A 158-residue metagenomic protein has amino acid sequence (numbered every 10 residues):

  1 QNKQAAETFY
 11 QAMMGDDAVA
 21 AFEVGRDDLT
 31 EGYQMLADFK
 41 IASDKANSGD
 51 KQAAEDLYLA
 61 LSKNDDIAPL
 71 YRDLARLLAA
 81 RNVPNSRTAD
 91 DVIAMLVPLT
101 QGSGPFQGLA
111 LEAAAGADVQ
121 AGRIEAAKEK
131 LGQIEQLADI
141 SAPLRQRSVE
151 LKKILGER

Functional and structural regions predicted by a protein language model:
N2-A12, M35-A42, D73, L77 (+1 more regions): Alpha-helical tetratricopeptide repeat
M13-P69: Extracytoplasmic/periplasmic/luminal assembly and interaction segments in envelope/secretory/respiratory proteins
K45-K51, E55-R158: Soluble extracytoplasmic domains of inner/organellar membrane proteins
